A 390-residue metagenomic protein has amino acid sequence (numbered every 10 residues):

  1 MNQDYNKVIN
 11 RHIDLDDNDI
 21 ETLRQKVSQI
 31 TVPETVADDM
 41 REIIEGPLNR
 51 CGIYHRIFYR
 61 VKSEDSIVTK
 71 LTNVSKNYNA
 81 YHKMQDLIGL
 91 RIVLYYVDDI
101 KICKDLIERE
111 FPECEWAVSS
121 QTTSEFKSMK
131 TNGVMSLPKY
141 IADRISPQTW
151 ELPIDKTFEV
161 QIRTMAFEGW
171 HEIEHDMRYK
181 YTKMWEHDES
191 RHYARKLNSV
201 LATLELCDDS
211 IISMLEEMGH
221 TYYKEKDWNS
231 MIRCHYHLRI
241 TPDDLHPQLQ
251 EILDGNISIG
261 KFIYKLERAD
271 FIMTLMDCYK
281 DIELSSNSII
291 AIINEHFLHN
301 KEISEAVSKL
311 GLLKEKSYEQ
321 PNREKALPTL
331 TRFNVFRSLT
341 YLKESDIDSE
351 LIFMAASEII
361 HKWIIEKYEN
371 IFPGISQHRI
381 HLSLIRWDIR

Functional and structural regions predicted by a protein language model:
M1-L87, L94, D98, K224 (+3 more regions): Charge-rich, low-complexity segments
D4-K26, I30-V32, V36-A37, W150 (+1 more regions): An acidic, glycine-/histidine-flanked metal-binding catalytic module
I88-R91, D105: Duplex nucleic acid-engaging cores and interfaces of nucleic-acid transaction enzymes
L94, M135-L137, I162-T164: Flexible glycine-/small-residue-rich
K101-C103, A142-I145, E168-H171: Short helix/loop capping segments that flank catalytic or ligand/cofactor-binding pockets
C103-E110, Q148: Short amphipathic alpha-helices in soluble, non-transmembrane regions that often serve as interface/regulatory elements
E108-E115, Y181: A common structural junction motif
E115-W150: Short Gly/Thr-rich strand-loop-strand
